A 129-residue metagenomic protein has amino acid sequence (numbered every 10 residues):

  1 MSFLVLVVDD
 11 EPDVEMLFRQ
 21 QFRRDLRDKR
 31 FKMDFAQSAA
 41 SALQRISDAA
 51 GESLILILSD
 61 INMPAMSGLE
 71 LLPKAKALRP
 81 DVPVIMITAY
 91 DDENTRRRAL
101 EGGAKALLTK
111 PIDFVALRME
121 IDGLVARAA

Functional and structural regions predicted by a protein language model:
P12-D34: Two-component/phosphorelay signaling modules centered on CheY-like receiver
R19, F35-L56, A77: Acidic, metal-coordinating helix/loop segments flanking the phosphotransfer/catalytic sites of two-component signaling
L58-D60: Active-site T/S-Asp motif of two-component receiver
M63: Receiver (REC) domain active-site loop signature in two-component systems and cognate sites in sensor histidine kinases
E70, A77, D91-A106, M119: Alpha4 helix (beta4-alpha4-beta5 surface) of REC/receiver domains from two-component response regulators
K110: A Lys-centered signature of the CheY-like receiver
D113: Receiver (REC) domain switch/active-site region of two-component response regulators
